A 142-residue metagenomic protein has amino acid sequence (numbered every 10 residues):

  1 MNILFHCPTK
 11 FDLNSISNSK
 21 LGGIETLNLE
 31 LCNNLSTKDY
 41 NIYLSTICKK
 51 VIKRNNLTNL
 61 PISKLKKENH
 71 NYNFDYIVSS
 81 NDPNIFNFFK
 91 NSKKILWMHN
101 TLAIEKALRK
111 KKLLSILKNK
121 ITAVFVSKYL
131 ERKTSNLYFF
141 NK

Functional and structural regions predicted by a protein language model:
L4, D75-S80, N87-E105, A123-V124: Active-site proximal beta-strand in glycosyltransferases
F5-K64: N-terminal strand-loop element at the rim of the active site of nucleotide-sugar-dependent glycosyltransferases
I24-L27, V78-N81, F125-K128: Replace "coordinates the UDP/GDP/TDP-sugar" with "coordinates nucleotide-activated sugar donors
K50, P83-I85, Y129-R132: Alpha-helix capping/helix-boundary segments
K53-K66, F89-M98, K120-I121, N141-K142: Active-site regions of enzymes building and remodeling cell-envelope glycoconjugates
R54-Y76, N81, L108: An amphipathic, basic-hydrophobic alpha-helix
H99-N119: Nucleotide-sugar donor phosphate/pyrophosphate-binding loop at the beta->alpha transition of glycosyltransferases
K120-K142: A short, active-site helix/loop in glycosyltransferases that binds the activated sugar's phosphate group
